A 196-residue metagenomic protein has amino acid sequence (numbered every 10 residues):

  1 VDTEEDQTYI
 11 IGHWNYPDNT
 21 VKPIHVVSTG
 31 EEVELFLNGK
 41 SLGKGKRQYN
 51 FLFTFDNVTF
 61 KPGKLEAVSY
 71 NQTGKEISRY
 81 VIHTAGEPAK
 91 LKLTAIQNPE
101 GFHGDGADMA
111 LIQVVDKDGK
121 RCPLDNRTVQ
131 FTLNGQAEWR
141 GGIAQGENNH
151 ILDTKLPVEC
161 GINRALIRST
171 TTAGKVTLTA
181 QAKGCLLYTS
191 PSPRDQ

Functional and structural regions predicted by a protein language model:
V1-D6, I82-K90: Proline/serine/threonine-rich low-complexity linkers at boundaries of modular beta-sandwich domains
V1-K46, F53-F60, K64-E76: Extended substrate-binding grooves/exosites of carbohydrate-active enzymes
N15-N19, E100-G106: Short, solvent-exposed loop/linker segments at the N-terminal edge of repeated beta-sheet extracellular domains
V26-V27, D105-P123, L178-A180: Beta-strand-rich structural segments
F55-T59, T154-T171: Short, hydrophobic beta-strand segments
F60-K64, A107, A173-K175: Extracellular Ig-like/FN3 beta-sandwich strand-entry sites
T132-G146: Short aromatic-acidic-glycine turn motif
Y188-D195: Conserved small/polar residues in nucleotide/adenosyl-binding loops
